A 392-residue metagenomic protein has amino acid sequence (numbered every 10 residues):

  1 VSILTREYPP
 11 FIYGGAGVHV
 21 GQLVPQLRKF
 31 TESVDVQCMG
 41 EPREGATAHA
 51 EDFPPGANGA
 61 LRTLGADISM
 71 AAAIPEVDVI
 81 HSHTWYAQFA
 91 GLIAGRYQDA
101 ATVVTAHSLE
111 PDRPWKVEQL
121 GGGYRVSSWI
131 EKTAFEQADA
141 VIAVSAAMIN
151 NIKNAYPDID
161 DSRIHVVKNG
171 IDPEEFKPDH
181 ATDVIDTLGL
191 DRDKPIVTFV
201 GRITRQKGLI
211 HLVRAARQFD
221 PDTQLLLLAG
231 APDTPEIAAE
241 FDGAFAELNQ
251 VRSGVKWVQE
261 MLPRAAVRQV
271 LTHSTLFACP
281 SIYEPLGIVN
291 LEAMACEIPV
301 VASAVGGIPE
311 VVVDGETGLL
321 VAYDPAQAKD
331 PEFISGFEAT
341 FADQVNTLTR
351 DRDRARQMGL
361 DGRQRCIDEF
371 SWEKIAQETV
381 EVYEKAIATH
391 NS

Functional and structural regions predicted by a protein language model:
V1-E44, N391-S392: N-terminal subdomain of nucleotide-sugar transferases
S2, D191-K207, V213-R217, L226: Conserved donor-binding/catalytic core segment of Leloir-type glycosyltransferases
S82-A87, A106: Short His-centered aromatic/hydrophobic patch
A100-V103, P111-T133, N150: Nucleotide-sugar donor phosphate/pyrophosphate-binding loop at the beta->alpha transition of glycosyltransferases
A147, G170: Carbohydrate-associated surface elements
A238-A265: Nucleotide-activated donor-binding/catalytic signature segment of Leloir-type glycosyltransferases, i.e., the conserved
I282: Aromatic "clamp/platform" in nucleotide-sugar-dependent glycosyltransferases that forms part of the donor/acceptor
P299-A302, V312, L319: Short hydrophobic beta-strand element within catalytic cores of glycosyltransferases and related nucleotide-activated
